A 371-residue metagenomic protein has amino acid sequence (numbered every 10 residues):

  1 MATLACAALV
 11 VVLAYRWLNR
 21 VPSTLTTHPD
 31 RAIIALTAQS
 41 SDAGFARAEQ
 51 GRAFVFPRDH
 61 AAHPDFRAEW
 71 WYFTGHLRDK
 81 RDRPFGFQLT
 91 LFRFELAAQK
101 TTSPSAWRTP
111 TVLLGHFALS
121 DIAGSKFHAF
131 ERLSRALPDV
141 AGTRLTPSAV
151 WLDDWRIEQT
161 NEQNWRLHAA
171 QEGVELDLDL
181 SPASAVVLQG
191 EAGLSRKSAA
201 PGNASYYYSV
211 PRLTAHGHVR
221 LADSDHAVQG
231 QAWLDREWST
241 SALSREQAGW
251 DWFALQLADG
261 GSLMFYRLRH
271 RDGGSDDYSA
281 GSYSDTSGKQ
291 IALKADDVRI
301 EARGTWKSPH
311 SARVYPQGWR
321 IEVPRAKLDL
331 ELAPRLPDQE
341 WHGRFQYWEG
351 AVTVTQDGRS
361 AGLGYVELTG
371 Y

Functional and structural regions predicted by a protein language model:
M1-Y371: Structured soluble/peripheral alpha/beta segments that form catalytic or ligand/cofactor-binding pockets
